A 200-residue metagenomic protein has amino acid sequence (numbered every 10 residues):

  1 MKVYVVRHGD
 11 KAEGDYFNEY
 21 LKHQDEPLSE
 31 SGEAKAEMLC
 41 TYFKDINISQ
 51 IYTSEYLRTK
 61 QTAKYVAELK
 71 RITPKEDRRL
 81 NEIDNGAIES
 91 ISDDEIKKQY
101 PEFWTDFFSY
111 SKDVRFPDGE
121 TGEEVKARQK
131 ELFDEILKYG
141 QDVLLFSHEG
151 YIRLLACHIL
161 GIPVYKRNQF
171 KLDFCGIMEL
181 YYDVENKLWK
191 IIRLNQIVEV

Functional and structural regions predicted by a protein language model:
M1-S49, K64, L69-I72, I91 (+1 more regions): An N-terminal RHG(E/S)-centered segment typical of histidine phosphatases
V3, G140-F146: Residue-level preference for the first positions of well-ordered beta-strands
S29, E33, Y56, K97 (+1 more regions): Amphipathic, non-transmembrane alpha-helical scaffold segments
M38-T105: Phosphate-coordination/substrate-recognition cap region in phosphate-metabolizing enzymes
Y42-D45, I72-E76, E82-E95, Y139 (+1 more regions): Acidic, low-complexity terminal tails and accessory targeting/binding regions of phosphate-metabolizing enzymes
T53-S54, A127, F146-S147: Short beta-strand scaffold positions
F103-E124: Short glycine/proline- and acidic residue-enriched helix-loop micro-motifs that form flexible lids or anion-recognition
